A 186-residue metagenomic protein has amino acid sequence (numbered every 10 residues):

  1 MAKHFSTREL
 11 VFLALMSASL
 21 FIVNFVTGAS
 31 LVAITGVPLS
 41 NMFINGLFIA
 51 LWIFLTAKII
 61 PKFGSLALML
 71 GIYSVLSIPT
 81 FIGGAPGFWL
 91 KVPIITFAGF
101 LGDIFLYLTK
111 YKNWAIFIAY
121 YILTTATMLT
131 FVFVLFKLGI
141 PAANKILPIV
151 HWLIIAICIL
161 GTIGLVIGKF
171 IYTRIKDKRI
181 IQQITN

Functional and structural regions predicted by a protein language model:
M1-V11, L15, L147-N186: Alpha-helical transmembrane segments and their cytosolic interface
A2-I59, G64: Hydrophobic transmembrane alpha-helices
L10-L15, F43-L47, F63-G71, W89-P93 (+2 more regions): Hydrophobic alpha-helical transmembrane segments
S17-F25, G71-F81, I122-F133: Aromatic-anchored segments of alpha-helical transmembrane domains
I22, P93-V132: Short helix-perturbing small/polar motifs within transmembrane alpha-helices
G28-G36, F136-P148: Membrane-interface helix termini and inter-helical loops of multi-pass transporters
G28-P38, S74-L101: Interfacial aromatic-anchored transmembrane helix boundaries in multi-pass membrane proteins
L55-L68, L108-I116: Membrane-helix interface "capping/anchor" motifs
